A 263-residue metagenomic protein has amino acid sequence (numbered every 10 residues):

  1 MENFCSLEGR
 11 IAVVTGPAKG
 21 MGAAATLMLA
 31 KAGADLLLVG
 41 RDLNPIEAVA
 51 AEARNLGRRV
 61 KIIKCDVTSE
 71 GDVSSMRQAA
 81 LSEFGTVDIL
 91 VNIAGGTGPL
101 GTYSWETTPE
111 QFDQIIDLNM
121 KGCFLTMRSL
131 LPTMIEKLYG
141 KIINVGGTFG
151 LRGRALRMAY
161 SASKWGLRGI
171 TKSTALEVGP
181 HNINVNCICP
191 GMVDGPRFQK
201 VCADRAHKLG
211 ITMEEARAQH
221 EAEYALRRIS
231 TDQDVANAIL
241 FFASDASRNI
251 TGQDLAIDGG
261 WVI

Functional and structural regions predicted by a protein language model:
I11, G16-G20: Conserved glycine-rich cofactor-binding loop
A34-A48: Conserved glycine-rich Rossmann-like NAD(P)H-binding loop of the short-chain dehydrogenase/reductase
L100-S104, T108-I116, H220: Substrate-binding pocket helix/loop in short-chain dehydrogenase/reductase
F124-M127, Y139, L226-I257, V262: C-terminal substrate-recognition "lid" of short-chain dehydrogenase/reductases
M127, S163, T171: Active-site helix of classical SDR
P132, L176-E177, R248: Alpha-helical segment proximal to the catalytic Tyr-Lys
G179, N184, I250-G252: Short, small/polar-rich loop/turn modules that mediate ligand/substrate recognition or access, typified
